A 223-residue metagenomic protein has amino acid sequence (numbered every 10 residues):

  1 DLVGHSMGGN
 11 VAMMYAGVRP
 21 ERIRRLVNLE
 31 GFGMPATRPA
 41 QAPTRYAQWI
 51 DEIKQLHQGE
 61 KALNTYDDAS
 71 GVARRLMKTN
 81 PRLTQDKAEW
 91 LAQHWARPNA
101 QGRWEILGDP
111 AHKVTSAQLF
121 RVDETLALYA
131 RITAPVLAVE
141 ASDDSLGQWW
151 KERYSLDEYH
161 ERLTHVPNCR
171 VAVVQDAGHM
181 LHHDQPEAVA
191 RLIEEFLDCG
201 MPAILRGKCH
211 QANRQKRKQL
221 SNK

Functional and structural regions predicted by a protein language model:
D1-A42: Conserved hydrolase catalytic core segment
L29-N64: A catalytic-pocket lid/entrance helix-loop region that shapes and gates access to the active site across common
T37-A42, W149-E152, D184: Short aromatic-enriched loop/helix-cap "lid" or pocket-rim segments at secondary-structure transitions that line
E60-L119: Conserved alpha/beta-hydrolase catalytic His-Asp/Glu region
T115-V122, E152-Y154: Short gly/ser/thr-rich secondary-structure transition/capping motifs
R131-A177: Conserved loop-alpha-helix segment in the C-terminal half of the alpha/beta-hydrolase fold that carries the catalytic
V166-R217, N222-K223: Catalytic active-site module of serine/aspartate enzymes centered on a nucleophile-bearing elbow/loop
